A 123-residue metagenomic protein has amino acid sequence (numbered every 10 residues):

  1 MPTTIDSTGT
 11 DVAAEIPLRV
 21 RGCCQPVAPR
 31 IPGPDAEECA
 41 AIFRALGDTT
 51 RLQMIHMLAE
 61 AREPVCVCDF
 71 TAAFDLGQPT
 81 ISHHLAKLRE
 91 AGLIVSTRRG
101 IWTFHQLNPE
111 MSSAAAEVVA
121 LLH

Functional and structural regions predicted by a protein language model:
M1-A45, V119: N-terminal leader segment of winged-helix/HTH proteins
C23, C66-C68, A91: Functionally engaged cysteine thiol sites
G33, E37-G77, T103-M111: N-terminal helix-turn-helix DNA-binding core of bacterial DNA-binding proteins
A72, R89-E90: Alpha-helical residues within the helix-turn-helix
S82-A86, I101: Base-recognition residues in the alpha-helical recognition helix of bacterial helix-turn-helix
E90-R99, Q106: Beta-hairpin "wing" of winged helix-turn-helix
E110, A114-L122: Short, solvent-exposed amphipathic helices
